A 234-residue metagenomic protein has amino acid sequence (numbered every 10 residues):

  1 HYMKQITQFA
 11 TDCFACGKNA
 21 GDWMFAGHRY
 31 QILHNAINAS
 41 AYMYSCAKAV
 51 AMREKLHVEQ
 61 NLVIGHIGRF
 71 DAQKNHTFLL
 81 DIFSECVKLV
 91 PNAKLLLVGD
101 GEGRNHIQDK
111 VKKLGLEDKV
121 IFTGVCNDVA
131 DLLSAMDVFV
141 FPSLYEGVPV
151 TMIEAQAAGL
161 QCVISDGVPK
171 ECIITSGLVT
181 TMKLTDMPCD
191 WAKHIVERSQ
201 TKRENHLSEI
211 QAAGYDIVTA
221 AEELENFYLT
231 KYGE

Functional and structural regions predicted by a protein language model:
H1-E234: Membrane-interface segments of envelope glycosyltransferases acting on lipid-linked substrates or membrane lipids
